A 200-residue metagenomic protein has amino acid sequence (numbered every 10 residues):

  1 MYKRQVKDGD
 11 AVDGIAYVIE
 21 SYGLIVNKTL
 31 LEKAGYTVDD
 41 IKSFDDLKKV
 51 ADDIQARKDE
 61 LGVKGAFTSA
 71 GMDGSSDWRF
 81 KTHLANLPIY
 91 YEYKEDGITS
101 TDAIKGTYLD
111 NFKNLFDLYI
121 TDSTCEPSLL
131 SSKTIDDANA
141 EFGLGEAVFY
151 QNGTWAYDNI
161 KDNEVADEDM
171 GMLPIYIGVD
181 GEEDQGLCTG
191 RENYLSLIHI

Functional and structural regions predicted by a protein language model:
M1-Q5, I198-I200: Conserved small/polar residues in nucleotide/adenosyl-binding loops
V6-Y17, Y22, K48-T101, A147: Extracytoplasmic/periplasmic solute-binding protein
A34, N163-I198: Extracytoplasmic/periplasmic substrate-recognition and gating elements
G35-V38, A103, Y119-K133, E146 (+1 more regions): A local structural motif
F44-D46, L130-G143: Short helix-initiation/N-cap motifs at beta->coil->alpha
V50-D53, G97-S132: Glycine-centered hinge/linker elements that transmit conformational signals in sensory and ligand-binding systems
G71-G74, I89-N114, D162-E164, I177-G186: Short, solvent-exposed loop/beta-turn-alpha elements that line the ligand-binding surface or hinge of extracytoplasmic
L144-N152: Alpha-to-beta junction loops
